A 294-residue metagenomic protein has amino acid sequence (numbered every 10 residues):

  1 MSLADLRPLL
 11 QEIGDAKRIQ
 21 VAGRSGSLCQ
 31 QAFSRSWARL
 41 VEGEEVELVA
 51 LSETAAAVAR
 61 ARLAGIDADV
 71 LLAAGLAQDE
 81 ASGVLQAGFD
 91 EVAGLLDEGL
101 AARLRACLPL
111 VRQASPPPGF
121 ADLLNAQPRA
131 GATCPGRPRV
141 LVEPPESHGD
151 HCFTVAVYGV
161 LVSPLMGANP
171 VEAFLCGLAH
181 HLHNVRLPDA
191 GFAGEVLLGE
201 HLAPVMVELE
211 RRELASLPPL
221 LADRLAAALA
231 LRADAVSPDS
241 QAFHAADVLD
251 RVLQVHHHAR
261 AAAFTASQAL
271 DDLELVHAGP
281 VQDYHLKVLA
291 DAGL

Functional and structural regions predicted by a protein language model:
M1-S34, G119-R129: Conserved N-terminal diphosphate/IPP-binding helix and adjacent helical/loop segment of trans-prenyltransferase domains
V21-A50, L141-A173: Alpha-helical phosphate/pyrophosphate-handling elements in metalloenzyme active cores
G26-L28, G75-G88, S147, A193-P218 (+1 more regions): Divalent-cation-assisted or electrostatically stabilized phosphate/pyrophosphate-binding catalytic cores
V41-Q113, D122, H180: Acidic catalytic motifs of isoprenoid enzymes
E45-A61, G167-L182, V236-A245: Alpha-helical scaffolds flanking conserved acidic
G83, A87-L123, F174, P218-D272: Histidine/acidic-rich helix-loop-helix segments that form or flank divalent-metal centers in metalloenzyme catalytic
F120-A156: A short mid-domain helix/strand-loop element embedded in enzyme catalytic domains that forms or borders the active-site
N184-G191: Catalytic Zn2+-binding segment of zinc metalloproteases
